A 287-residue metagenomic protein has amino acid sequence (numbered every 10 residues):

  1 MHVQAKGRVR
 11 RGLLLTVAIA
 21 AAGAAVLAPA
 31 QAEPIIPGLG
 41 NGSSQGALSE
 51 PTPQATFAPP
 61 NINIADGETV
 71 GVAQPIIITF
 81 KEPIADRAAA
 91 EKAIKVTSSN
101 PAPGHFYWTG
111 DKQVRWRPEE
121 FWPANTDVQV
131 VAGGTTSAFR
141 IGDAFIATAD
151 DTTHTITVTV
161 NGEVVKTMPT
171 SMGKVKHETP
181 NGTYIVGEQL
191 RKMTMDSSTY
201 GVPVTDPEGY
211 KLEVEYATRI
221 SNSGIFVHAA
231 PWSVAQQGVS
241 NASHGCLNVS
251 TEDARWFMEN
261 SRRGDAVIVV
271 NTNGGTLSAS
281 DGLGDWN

Functional and structural regions predicted by a protein language model:
H2-F145: Acidic, low-complexity Ser/Thr/Gly/Pro-rich repeat segments typical of extracellular/periplasmic and surface-exposed
E50-P53, R140-E163, E178-N181: Low-complexity, Pro/Ser/Thr- and charge-rich linker/hinge segments at domain boundaries
K81-P83, S99, T109-D111, E119-F121 (+9 more regions): Solvent-exposed coil/turn segments that connect beta secondary-structure elements in extracytoplasmic/periplasmic
R87-A89, I156-V158, M193-S197, V227-H228: Short, solvent-exposed loop/turn elements at domain surfaces
D143-F145, A149, K174-N181, S197-N287: Exported/periplasmic cell-wall-interacting domains
I156, V186, T218: Conserved hydrophobic/aromatic pocket- or pore-lining residues that grip, position, or stack substrates in active sites
